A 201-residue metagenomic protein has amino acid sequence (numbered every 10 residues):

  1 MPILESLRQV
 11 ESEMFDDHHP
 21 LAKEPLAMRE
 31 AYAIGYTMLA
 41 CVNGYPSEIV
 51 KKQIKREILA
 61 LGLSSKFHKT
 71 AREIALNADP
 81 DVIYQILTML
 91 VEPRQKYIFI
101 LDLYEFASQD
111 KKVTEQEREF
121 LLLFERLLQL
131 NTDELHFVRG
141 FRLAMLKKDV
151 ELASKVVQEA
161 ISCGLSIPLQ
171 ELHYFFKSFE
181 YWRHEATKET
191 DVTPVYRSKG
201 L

Functional and structural regions predicted by a protein language model:
M1-L201: Small-residue-enriched hydrophobic alpha-helices in membranes
